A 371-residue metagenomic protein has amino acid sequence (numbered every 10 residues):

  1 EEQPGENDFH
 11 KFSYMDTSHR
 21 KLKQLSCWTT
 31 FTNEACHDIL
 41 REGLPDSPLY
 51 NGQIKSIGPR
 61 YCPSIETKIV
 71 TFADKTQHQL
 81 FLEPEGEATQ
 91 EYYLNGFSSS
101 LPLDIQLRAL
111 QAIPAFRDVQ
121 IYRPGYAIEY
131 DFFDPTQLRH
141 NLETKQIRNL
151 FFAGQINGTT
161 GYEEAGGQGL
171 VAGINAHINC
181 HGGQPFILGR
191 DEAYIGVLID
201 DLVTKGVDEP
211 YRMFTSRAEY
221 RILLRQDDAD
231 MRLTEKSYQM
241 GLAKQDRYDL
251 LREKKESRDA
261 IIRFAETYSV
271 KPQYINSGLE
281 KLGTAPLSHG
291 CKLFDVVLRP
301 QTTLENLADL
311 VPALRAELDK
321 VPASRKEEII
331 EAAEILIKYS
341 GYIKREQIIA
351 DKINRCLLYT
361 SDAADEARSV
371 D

Functional and structural regions predicted by a protein language model:
E1-L107, I195, T204-H289, P300: An anion/pyrophosphate-binding glycine-rich loop and adjacent beta-alpha core in soluble alpha-beta enzymes
Y50-G58, F116-P124, G183-L188, P272: Flexible, glycine/charged-enriched surface loops at secondary-structure junctions
Y61-T67, R117-K145: FAD/FMN-dependent oxidoreductases across multiple families
L101-G125: Carboxylate/His-rich catalytic cores and anion/metal-binding grooves
N141-T160: Short FAD-binding loop at a beta-strand-to-alpha-helix junction that anchors the flavin cofactor in diverse
G166-F186: Internal hydrophobic alpha-helix adjacent to the cofactor/substrate pocket in enzyme cavities
S288-R355: Structured, non-catalytic alpha/beta "coupling" segments that mediate domain-domain communication and provide generic
Y359-A367: Conserved small/polar residues in nucleotide/adenosyl-binding loops
